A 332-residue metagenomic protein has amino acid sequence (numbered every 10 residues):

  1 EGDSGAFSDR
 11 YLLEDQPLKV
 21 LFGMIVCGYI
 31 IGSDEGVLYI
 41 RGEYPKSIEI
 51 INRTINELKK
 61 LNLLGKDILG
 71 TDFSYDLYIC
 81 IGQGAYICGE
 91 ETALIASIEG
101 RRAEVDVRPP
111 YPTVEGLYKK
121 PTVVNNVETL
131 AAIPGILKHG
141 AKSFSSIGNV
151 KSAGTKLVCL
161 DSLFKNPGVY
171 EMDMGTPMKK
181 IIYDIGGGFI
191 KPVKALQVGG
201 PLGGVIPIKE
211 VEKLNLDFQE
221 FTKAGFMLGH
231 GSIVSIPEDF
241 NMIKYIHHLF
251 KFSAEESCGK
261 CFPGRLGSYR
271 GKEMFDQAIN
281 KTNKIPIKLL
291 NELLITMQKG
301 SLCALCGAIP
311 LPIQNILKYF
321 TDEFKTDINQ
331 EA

Functional and structural regions predicted by a protein language model:
E1-L18: Glycine-rich phosphate/pyrophosphate-binding loop regions near the starts of catalytic domains
R10-L13, E35-G36, I40, Y44 (+2 more regions): Ferredoxin-type iron-sulfur electron-transfer modules in oxidoreductases and energy-metabolism complexes
L21-C27, M174-I190: Short amphipathic, charge-patterned alpha-helical segments
I48-M174, G186-G188: Hydrophobic alpha-helical positions that pack around
S97-P109, K209-M227: Active-site loop ensemble at the mouth of alpha/beta enzyme cores that anchors a bound cofactor
S146, K151, C159, E171 (+1 more regions): Accessory "access/gating" subregions that flank catalytic or transport cores
G187-P201: Short loop-to-beta-strand transition segments
